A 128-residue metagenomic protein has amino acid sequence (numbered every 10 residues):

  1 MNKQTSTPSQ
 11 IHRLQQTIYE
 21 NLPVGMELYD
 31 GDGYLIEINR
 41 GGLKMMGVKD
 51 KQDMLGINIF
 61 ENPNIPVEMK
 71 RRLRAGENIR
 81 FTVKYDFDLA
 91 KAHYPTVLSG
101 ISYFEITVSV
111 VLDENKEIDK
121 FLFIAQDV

Functional and structural regions predicted by a protein language model:
M1-S6, Q10: Amphipathic alpha-helical coiled-coil "transmission" helices that mediate dimerization and conformational coupling
T5, D127-V128: PAS/PAC or PAS-like capping segment
S9-G33: Sensory modules in modular signal-transduction proteins
L35-E37: Conserved hydrophobic beta-strand signature of PAS-family and PAS-like sensory domains
N39-G42: N-terminal capping loop/helix in small sensory signaling domains highlighted by a polar->aromatic N-x2-3-F motif
M46-K49, L55-G56, N64: Glycine-centered C-terminal helix-capping/turn motifs at helix ends
E61-G100: Terminal output helix/cap of sensory domains in signal transduction proteins
I106-S109, K116-D127: PAS-family sensory domains
